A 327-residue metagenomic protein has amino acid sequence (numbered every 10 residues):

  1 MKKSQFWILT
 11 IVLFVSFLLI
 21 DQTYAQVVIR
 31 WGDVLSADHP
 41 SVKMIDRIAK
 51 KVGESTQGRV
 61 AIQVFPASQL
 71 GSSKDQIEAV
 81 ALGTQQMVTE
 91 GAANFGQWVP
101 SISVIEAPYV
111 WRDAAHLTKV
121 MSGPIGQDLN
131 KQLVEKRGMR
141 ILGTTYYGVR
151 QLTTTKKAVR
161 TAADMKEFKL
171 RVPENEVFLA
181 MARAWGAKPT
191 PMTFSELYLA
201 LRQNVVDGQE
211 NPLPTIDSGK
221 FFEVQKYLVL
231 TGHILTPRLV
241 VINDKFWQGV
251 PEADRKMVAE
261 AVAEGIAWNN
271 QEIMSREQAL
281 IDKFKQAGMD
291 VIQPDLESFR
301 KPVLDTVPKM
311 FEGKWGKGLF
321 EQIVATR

Functional and structural regions predicted by a protein language model:
M1-L9: Bacterial N-terminal signal peptides that target proteins for export
K3, V15, E54-S55: Intrinsically disordered, low-complexity segments enriched in Ser/Pro/Gly/Ala and basic residues
L9-L18: Bacterial N-terminal signal peptides
L19-A25: Sec/Tat signal peptide C-region and signal peptidase I cleavage site
A25-H116, P124-R327: N-terminal secretory/targeting leader peptides
